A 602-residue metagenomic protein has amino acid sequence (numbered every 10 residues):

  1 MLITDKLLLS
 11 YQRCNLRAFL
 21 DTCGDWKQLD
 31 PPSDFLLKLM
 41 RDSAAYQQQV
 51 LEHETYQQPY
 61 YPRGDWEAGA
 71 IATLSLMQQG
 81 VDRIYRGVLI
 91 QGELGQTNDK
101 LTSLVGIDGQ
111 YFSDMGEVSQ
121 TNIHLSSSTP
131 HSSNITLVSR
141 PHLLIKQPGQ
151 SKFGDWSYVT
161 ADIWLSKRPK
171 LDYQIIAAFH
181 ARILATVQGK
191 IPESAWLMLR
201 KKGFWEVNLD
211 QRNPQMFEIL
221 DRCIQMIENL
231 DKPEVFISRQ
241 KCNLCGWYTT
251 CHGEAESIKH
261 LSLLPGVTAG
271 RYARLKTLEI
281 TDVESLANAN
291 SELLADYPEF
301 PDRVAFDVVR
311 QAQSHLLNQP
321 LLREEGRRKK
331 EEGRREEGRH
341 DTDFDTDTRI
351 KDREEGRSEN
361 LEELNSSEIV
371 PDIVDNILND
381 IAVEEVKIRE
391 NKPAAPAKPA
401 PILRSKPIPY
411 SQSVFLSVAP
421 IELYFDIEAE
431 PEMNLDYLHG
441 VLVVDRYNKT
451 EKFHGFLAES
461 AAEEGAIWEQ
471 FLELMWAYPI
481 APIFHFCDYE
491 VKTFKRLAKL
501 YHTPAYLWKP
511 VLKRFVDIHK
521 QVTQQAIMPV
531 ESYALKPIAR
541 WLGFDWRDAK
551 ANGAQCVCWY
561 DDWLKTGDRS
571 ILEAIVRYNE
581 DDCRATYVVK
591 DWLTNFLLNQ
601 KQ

Functional and structural regions predicted by a protein language model:
M1-D114, I123-F153: Metal-dependent nuclease catalytic cores that hydrolyze phosphodiester bonds in DNA/RNA, characterized by
G80, I84-G95, V138-H142, Q147-G149 (+4 more regions): Conserved DEDDh/DEDDy metal-dependent 3′-5′ exonuclease domain
S103, S151-K152, P409-V418, M475: A short acidic-Thr-Gly-centered motif at the start of a beta-strand
D108-P130, E324-N379, V386-R389: Short, C-terminally biased terminal segments at protein or domain edges
I135-S139, F153, S157-V159, D172-I175 (+4 more regions): Long, low-complexity intrinsically disordered regions
L143-Q147, Y437-K449: Short conserved beta-strand segments at catalytic cores or DNA/RNA-binding microdomains of nucleic-acid binding
M198-K201, V207-H252, I258, I538 (+1 more regions): Acidic, Mg2+-coordinating catalytic module of metal-dependent nucleases/exonucleases that use a two-metal-ion mechanism
S238, Y248-E325, E362-V443, F453 (+2 more regions): C-terminal extensions
